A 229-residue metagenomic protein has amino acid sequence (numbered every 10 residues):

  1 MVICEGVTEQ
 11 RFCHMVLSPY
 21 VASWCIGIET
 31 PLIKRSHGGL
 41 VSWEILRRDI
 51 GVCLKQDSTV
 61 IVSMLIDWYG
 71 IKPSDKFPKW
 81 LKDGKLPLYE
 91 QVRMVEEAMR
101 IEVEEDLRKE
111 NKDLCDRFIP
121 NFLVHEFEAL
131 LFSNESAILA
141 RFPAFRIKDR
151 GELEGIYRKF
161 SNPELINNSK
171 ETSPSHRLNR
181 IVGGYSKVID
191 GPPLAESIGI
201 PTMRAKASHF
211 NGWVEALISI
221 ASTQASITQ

Functional and structural regions predicted by a protein language model:
M1-C13: N-terminal beta1-alpha1 ligand-phosphate binding loop
Q10-I33, R47-Q229: C-terminal accessory helical subdomains adjacent to catalytic cores in phosphodiester- and nucleotide-handling enzymes
